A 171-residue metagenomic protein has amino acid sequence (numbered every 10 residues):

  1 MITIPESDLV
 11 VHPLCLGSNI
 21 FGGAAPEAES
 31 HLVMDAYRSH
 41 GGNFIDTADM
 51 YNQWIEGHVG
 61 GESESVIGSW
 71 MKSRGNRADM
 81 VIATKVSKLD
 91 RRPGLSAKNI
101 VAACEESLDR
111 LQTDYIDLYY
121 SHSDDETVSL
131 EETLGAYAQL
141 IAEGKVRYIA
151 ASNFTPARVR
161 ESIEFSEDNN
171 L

Functional and structural regions predicted by a protein language model:
M1-M80, A142: N-terminal binding-site loop/beta-alpha segment at the start of enzyme catalytic domains that lines or forms
C15-N19, A48, A83-K85, Y119-H122 (+1 more regions): A cross-family glycoside hydrolase active-site/sugar-binding cleft signature
A78-D90: A short, structured active-site edge motif that brings together acidic residues
K88-L171: Glycine/proline-rich, positively charged, aromatic-decorated active-site loop/lid region on the catalytic face
